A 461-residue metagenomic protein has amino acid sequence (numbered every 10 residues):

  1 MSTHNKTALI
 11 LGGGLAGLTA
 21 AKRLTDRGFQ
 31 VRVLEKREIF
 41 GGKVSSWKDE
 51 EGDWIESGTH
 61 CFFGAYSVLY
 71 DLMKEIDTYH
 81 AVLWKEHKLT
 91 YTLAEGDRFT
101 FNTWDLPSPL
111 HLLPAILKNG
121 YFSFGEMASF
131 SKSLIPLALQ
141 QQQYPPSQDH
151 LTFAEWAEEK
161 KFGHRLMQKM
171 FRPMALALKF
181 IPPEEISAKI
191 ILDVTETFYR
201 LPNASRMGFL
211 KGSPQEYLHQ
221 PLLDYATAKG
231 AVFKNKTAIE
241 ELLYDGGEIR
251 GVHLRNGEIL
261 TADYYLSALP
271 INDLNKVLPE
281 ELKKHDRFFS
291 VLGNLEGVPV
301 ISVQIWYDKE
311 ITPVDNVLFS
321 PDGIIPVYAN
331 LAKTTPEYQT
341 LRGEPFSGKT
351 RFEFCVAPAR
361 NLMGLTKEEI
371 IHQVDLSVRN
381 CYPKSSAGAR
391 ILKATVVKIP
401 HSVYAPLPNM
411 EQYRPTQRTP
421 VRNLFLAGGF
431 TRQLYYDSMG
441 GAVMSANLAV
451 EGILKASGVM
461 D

Functional and structural regions predicted by a protein language model:
K6-V33: N-terminal Rossmann-like FAD-binding beta1-loop-alpha1 element of flavoenzymes
A16, I39, N272: Conserved Rossmann-like nucleotide-cofactor binding loop
T25-E50: Glycine-rich FAD pyrophosphate-binding loop
V44-A65, S133-Q141: Glycine-rich active-site loop/strand segments that organize a redox cofactor
L69-Y70, K74, H80-L192: Mobile amphipathic helical/loop "lid" adjacent to a hydrophobic cofactor/ligand pocket
V194-N256, L260, Y264: Helical element adjacent to the flavin cofactor pocket in flavoenzyme catalytic cores
T237-E368, L376-Y382: Mid-domain catalytic core of redox enzymes that form a hydrophobic substrate pocket/lid adjacent to a catalytic redox
D315-D461: Conserved flavin/dinucleotide-binding core of flavoenzymes
